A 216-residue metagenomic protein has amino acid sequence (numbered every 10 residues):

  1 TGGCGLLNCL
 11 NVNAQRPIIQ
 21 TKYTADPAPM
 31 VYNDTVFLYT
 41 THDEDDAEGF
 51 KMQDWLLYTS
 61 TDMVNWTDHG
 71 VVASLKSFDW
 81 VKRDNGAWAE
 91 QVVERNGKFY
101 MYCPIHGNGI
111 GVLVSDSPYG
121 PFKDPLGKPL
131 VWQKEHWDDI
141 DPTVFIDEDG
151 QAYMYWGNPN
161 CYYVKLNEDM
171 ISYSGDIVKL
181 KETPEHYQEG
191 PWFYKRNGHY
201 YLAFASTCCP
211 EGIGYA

Functional and structural regions predicted by a protein language model:
T1-Q15: Bacterial Sec-dependent N-terminal signal peptides
V12-A216: Carbohydrate-active catalytic/glycan-binding domains of CAZyme proteins, especially the secreted or lumenal ectodomains
